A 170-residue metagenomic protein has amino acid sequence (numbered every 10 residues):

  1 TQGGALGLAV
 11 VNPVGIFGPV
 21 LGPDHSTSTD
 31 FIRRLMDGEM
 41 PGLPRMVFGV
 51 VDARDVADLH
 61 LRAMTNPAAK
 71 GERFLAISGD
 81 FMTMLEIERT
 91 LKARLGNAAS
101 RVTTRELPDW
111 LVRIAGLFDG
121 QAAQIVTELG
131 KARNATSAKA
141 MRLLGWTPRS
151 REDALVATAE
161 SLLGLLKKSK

Functional and structural regions predicted by a protein language model:
G3-L6, G18-D30, A63-F74, A98: Glycine/proline-rich active-site loop of Rossmann-fold NAD(P)-dependent oxidoreductases
A9: Conserved catalytic-site loops of classical short-chain dehydrogenases/reductases
N12-P13: Conserved SDR Rossmann-fold cofactor-binding beta-strand/turn motif
I16, G22-P23, D30-V51, D55 (+1 more regions): A conserved pocket-lining segment of Rossmann-fold NAD(P)-dependent short-chain dehydrogenase/reductase
G18, L43-M46, F74-M82, K92 (+1 more regions): Glycine-rich Rossmann NAD(P)(H)-binding loop
L59-A122, R151-K170: Mid/C-terminal beta-alpha module of Rossmann-like enzyme folds, strongest in SDR-family dehydrogenases/epimerases
A115-G145: Conserved C-terminal active-site "lid" loop/helix of NAD(P)H-dependent oxidoreductases that clamps the redox cofactor
